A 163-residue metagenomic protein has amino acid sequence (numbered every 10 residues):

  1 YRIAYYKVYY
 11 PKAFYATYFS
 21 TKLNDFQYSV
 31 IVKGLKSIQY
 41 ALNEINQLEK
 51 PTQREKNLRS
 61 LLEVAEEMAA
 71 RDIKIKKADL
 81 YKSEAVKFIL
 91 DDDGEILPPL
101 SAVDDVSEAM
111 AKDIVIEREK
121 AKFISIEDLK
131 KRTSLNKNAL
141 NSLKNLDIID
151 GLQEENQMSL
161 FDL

Functional and structural regions predicted by a protein language model:
Y1-L163: Noncatalytic, beta-rich nucleic-acid-contacting surfaces in large DNA/RNA-processing enzymes
